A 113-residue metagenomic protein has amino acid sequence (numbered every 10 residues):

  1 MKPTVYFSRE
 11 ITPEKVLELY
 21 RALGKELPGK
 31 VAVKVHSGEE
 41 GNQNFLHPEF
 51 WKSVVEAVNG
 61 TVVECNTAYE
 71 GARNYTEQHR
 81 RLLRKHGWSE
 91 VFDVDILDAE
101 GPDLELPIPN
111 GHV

Functional and structural regions predicted by a protein language model:
M1-V113: N-terminal and secondary-structure boundary signal
